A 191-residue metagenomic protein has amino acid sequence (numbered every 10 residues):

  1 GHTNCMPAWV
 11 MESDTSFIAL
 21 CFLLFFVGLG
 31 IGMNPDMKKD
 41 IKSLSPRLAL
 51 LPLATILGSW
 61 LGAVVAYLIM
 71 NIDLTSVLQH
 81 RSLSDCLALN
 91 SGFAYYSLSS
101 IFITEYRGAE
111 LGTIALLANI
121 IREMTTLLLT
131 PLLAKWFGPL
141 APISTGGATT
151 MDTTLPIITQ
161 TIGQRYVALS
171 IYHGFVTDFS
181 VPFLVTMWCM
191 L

Functional and structural regions predicted by a protein language model:
G1, S16-K42, I56-A63, A94-S99: Hydrophobic transmembrane alpha-helices of secondary-active transporters and Na+-translocating membrane complexes
T3-E12, M37-D40, I72-L78, L191: Membrane-interface helix termini and inter-helical loops of multi-pass transporters
C5-I18, K42-P46, L116-L117: Interfacial loop-to-helix junctions that mark the boundaries of transmembrane helices in multi-pass membrane
L29-D40, I101, T130-A134, L155-T161: C-terminal ends of transmembrane helices
P35-V64, G112-M124, L169-T177: Entry/N-cap segments of selected transmembrane alpha helices and their immediately preceding amphipathic helices
A49-I103, I121-F137: Transmembrane alpha-helices that form the ion-translocation and gating core of multi-pass ion transport proteins
L83-M124, F137-Y172: Alpha-helical membrane segments and immediately flanking helix-loop junctions that form or couple to the substrate/ion
P182-L191: Juxtamembrane boundary at the C-terminal end of a transmembrane helix
